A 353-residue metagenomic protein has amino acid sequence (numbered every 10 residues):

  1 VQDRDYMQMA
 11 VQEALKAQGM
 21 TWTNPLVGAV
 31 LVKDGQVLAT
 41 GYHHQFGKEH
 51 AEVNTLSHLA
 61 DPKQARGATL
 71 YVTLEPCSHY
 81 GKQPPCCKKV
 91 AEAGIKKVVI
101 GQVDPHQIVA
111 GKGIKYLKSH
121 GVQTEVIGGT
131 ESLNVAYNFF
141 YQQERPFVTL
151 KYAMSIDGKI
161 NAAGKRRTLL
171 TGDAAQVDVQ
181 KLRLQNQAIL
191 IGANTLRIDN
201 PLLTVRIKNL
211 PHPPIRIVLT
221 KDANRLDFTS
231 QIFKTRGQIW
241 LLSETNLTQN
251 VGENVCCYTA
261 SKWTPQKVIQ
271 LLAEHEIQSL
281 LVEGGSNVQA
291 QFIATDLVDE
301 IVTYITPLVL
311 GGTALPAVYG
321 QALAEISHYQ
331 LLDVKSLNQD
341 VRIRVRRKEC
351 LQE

Functional and structural regions predicted by a protein language model:
D3-P25, A60-R66, K82, F147-T149 (+1 more regions): Enzymes that bind and transform nitrogen-containing heteroaromatic metabolites
T21-G35: N-terminal glycine-rich anion-binding loops that anchor highly charged ligand groups
L31, Q36-S132, I293: Zn2+-dependent cytidine deaminase-like catalytic core
K33, Q142-Q143, R346-K348: Active-site beta-strand termini and strand-to-loop segments that position acidic
I114, T130-N134, Q176-R183: Hydrophobic, well-ordered secondary-structure segments
V122, R145-P146: Short, well-ordered coil/turn segments that N-cap beta-strands
N134-R145: Flexible, polar/acidic helix-loop-strand segments at domain edges
